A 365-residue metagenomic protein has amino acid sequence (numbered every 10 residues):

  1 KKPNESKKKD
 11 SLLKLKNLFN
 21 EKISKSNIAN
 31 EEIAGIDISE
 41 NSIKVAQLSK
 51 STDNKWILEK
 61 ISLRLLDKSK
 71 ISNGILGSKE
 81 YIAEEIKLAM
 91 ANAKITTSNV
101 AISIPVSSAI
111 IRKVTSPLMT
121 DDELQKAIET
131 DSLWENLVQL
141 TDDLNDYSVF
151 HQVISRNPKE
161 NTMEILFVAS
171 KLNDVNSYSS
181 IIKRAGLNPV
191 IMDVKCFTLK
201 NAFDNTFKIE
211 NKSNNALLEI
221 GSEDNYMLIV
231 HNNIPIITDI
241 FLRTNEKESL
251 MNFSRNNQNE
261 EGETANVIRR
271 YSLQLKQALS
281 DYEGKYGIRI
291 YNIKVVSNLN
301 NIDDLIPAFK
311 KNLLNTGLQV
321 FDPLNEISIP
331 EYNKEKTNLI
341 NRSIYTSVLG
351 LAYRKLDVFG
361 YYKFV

Functional and structural regions predicted by a protein language model:
K1, D10, F321-V365: Glycine-rich phosphate-binding/hydrolytic loop that grips phosphoryl groups
K1-E135, N176-S179, R184-G186, S213: Non-catalytic, solvent-exposed interaction/assembly segments
L12, I28-G35, E40-L63, T96 (+4 more regions): Small-residue (GG/TT-enriched) beta-loop-alpha framework at ligand/catalytic clefts
I38-S39, I104-S107, I220, V295-N300: Structural motif
I86-N99, K276-N292: Phosphate/pyrophosphate-binding loops at sites that engage ATP/ADP/AMP, CoA/4′-phosphopantetheine, polyphosphate
N99-N205, L318-I329, I344: Active-site neighborhood for divalent-cation/phosphate handling
L144-D146, E210-L218, N259-V267, E335-A352 (+1 more regions): A polyampholytic, Gly/Pro-enriched intrinsically disordered region
R289-Q319, P323-L324: Glycine-rich phosphate-binding loops at beta-strand->alpha-helix junctions
